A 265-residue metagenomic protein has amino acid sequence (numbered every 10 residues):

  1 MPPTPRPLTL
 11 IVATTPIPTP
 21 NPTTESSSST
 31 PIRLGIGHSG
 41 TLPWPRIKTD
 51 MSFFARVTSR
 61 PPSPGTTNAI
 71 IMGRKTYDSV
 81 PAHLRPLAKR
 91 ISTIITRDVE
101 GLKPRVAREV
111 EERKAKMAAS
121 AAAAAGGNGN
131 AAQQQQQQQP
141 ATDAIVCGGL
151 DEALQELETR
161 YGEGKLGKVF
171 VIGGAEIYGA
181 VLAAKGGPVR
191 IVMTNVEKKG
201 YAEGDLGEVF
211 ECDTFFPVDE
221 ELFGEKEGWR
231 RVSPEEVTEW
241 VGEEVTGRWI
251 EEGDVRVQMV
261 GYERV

Functional and structural regions predicted by a protein language model:
M1-V265: Enzymes that bind and transform nitrogen-containing heteroaromatic metabolites
